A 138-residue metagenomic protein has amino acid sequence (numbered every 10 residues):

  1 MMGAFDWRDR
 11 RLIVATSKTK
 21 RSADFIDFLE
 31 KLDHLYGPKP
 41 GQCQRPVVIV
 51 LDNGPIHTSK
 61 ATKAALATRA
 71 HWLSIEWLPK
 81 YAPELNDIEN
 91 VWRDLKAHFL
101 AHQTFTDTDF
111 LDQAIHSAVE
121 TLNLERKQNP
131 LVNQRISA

Functional and structural regions predicted by a protein language model:
M1-Q44: Electropositive, glycine- and tryptophan-enriched low-complexity nucleic-acid-binding patches
G3-A4, R10, L29, D52 (+3 more regions): Generic structural signal for small/hydrophobic residues in well-ordered secondary structure, especially within
L12, T58-S59: Conserved protein kinase catalytic core
G41-H57, Y81, N86: Acidic/histidine-rich, metal-coordinating catalytic segments
T62-A64: Distinct, well-ordered alpha-helical segments
A67-D87, T104: RNase H-like polynucleotidyl transferase catalytic core
I88-A138: C-terminal anion-handling pockets and recognition modules
